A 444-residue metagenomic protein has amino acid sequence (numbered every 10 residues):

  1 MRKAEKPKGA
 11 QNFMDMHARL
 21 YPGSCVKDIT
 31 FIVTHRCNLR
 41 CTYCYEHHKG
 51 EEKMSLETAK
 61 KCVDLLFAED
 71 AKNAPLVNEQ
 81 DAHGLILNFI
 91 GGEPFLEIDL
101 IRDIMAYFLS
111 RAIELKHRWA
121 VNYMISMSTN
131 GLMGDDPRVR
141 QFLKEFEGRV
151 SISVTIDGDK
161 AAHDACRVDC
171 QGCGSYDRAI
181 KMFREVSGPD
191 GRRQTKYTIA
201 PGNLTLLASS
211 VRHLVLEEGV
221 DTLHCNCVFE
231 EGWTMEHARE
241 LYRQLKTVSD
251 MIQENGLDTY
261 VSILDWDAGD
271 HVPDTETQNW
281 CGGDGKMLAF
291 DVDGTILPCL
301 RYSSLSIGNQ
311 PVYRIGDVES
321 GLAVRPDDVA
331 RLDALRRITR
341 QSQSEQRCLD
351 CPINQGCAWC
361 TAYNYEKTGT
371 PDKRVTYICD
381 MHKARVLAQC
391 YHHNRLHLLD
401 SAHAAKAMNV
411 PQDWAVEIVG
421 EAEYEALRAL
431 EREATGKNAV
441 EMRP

Functional and structural regions predicted by a protein language model:
M1-T30, P75-D81, P444: N-terminal [4Fe-4S]-dependent radical SAM core
G23-K61: Canonical Radical SAM [4Fe-4S] cluster-binding loop centered on the CxxxCxxC motif and its immediate flanking residues
R36-E46, P298-R301, E345-Y363, M381: Local cysteine-cluster metal-coordination motifs and their immediate loop/turn environment, predominantly Fe-S cluster
C37, F89, G294: Conserved, mostly hydrophobic/aromatic
L65-I90, R374-V419: Short Fe-S-cluster ligation motifs
F67-I90, E97-V228: Radical SAM/AdoMet-radical enzyme domain recognition
E231-I307, A407-P411, V416, P444: A C-terminal junction/extension of Radical SAM enzymes
R243-H271, Y302-P352: C-terminal accessory region of radical SAM enzymes
